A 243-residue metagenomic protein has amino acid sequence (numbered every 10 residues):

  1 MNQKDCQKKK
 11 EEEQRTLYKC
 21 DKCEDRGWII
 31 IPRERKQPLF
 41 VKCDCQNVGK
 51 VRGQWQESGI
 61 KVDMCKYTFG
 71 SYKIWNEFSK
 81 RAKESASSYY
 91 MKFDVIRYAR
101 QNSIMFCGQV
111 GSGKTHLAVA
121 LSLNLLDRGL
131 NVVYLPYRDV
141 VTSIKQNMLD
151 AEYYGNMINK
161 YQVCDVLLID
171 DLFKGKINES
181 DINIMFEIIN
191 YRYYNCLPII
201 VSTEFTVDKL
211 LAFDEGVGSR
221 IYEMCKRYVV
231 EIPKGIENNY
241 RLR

Functional and structural regions predicted by a protein language model:
M1-R81, V229, K234, Y240-R243: A short, basic N-terminal segment
K73-I104: Pre-Walker A (pre-P-loop) alpha-helix and adjacent loop at the N terminus of AAA/AAA+ ATPase modules, a conserved
E77-A86, L126-V163: Short glycine-rich substrate-engagement loop in P-loop NTPases that contacts/grips substrate
R97-A118: Walker A/P-loop nucleotide-binding motif
H116-L130: P-loop NTPase Walker A phosphate-binding motif
L130-N131, V163-V166, N195-V201: Loop/turn-to-beta-strand initiation segments
R138, M157-S180: Conserved P-loop NTPase "ATPase switch" module shared by AAA+ and STAND
V140-N147, K174-R243: Replace "adjacent to P-loop NTPase cores in ATP/GTP-dependent enzymes" with "adjacent to NTP-binding cores
